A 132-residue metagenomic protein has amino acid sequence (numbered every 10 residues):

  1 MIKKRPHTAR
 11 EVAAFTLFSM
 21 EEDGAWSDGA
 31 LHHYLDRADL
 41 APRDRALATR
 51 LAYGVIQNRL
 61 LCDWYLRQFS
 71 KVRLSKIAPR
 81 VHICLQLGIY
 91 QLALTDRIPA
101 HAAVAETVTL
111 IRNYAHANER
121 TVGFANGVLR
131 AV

Functional and structural regions predicted by a protein language model:
M1-V132: Class I Rossmann-like S-adenosyl-L-methionine
